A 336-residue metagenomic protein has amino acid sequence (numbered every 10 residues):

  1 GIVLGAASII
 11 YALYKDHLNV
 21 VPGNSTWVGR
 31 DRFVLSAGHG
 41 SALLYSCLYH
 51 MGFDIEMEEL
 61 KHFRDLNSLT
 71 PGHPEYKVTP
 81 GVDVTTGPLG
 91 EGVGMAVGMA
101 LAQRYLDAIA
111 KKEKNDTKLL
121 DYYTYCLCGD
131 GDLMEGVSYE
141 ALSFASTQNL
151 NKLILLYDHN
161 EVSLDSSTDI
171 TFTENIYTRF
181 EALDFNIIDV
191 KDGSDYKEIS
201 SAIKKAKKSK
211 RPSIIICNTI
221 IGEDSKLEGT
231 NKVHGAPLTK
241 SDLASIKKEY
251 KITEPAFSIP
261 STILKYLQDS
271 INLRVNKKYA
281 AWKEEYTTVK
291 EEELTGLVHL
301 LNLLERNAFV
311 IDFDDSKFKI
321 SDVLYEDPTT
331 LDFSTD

Functional and structural regions predicted by a protein language model:
G1-I10, D116, Y122, L127-C128 (+4 more regions): Conserved acidic/glycine
V3-T147: Cofactor-binding active-site loop characterized by glycine-rich and histidine/acidic residues
L44, L150-N151, F185: A generic structural motif
S146-I154: Boundary/activation segment at the start of structured domains
